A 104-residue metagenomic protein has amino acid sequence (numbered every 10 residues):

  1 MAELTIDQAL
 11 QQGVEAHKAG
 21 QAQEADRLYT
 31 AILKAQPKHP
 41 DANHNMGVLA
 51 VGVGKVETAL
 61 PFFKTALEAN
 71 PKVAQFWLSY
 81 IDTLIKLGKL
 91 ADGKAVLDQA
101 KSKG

Functional and structural regions predicted by a protein language model:
L4-A35: Alpha-helical segment of the N-proximal tetratricopeptide repeat
K18-A19, G52-V53, K86: Register position in tetratricopeptide repeats
A35, A69, S102-K103: Structural marker of alpha-solenoid helical repeat scaffolds
